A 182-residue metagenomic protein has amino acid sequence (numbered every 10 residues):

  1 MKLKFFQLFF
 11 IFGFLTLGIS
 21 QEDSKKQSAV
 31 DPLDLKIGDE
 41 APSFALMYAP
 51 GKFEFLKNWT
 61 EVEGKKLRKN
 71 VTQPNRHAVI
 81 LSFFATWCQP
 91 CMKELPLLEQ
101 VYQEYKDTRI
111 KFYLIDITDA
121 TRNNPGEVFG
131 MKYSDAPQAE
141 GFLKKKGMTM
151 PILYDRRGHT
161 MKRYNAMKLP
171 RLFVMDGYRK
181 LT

Functional and structural regions predicted by a protein language model:
M1-F5: Positively charged n-region of N-terminal signal peptides that target proteins for export
Q7-T16: Bacterial N-terminal signal peptides
D23-N70: N-terminal "domain-start" segment that seeds a small globular fold
W59-M92, L98: Short active-site neighborhood of thiol/selenol oxidoreductases, capturing the structured segment around
I80-L81, F112, L172: Hydrophobic beta-strand anchors of alpha/beta hydrolase catalytic cores
M92-K146, R156-K162: Structural microenvironment flanking redox-active thiols in thiol-disulfide oxidoreductases
K144-M150, Y154-T182: Thiol/disulfide oxidoreductase modules built on the thioredoxin-like
